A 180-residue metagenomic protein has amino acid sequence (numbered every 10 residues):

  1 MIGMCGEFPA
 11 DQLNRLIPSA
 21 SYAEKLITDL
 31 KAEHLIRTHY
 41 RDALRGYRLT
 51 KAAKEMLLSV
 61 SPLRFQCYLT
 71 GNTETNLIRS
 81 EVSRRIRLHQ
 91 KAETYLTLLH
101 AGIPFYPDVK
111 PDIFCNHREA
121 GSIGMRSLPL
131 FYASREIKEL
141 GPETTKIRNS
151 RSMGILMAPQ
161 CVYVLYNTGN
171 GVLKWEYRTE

Functional and structural regions predicted by a protein language model:
M1-Q66: Basic, Lys/Arg-rich alpha-helical nucleic-acid-recognition elements, primarily the DNA-binding modules of transcription
I17, I27-H34, T94-G102, E180: Hydrophobic, Leu/Ile/Phe/Ala-enriched alpha-helical segments that form helix-helix packing faces
P18, V172-K174: Alpha-helix initiation/capping motif
Y40-L98: Donor-sugar nucleotide-binding helix/loop cap in glycosyltransferases
T73-G171: Exposed, interaction-prone assembly regions rather than primary DNA-binding/catalytic cores
T168, W175-E180: Electrostatic interaction modules used in gene-expression and signaling proteins
